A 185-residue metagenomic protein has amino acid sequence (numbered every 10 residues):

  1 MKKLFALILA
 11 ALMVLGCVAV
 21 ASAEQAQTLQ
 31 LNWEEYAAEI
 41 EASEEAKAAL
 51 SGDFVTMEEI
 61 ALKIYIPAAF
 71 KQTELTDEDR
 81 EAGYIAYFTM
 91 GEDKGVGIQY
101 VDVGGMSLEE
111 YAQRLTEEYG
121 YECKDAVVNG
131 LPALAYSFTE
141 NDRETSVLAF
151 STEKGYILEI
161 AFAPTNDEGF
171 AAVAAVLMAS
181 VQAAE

Functional and structural regions predicted by a protein language model:
M1-K2: N-terminal hydrophobic targeting signals that begin at the initiator methionine
A6-I8, L15-E81, K154, F162-E185: N-terminal targeting sequences that direct proteins away from the cytosol to non-cytosolic compartments
A49-V55, E81-A86, V128-S137: Short, hydrophobic/aromatic-rich segments at coil-to-beta transitions
T56, G97-G104, C123, S137 (+1 more regions): Second-shell loop/turn segments in exported
M57-A61, G91-V96, E140-R143, G155: Glycine-centered tight beta-turn/hairpin loop motif at sheet-sheet or coil-to-beta transitions
Y87-E110: A short acidic-to-branched-hydrophobic micro-motif
L108-E110, S146, G169-V173: A short, polar/proline- and glycine-enriched secondary-structure boundary/capping micro-motif
A112-I157: Signature of long, low-cysteine stretches enriched in small and polar/charged residues
